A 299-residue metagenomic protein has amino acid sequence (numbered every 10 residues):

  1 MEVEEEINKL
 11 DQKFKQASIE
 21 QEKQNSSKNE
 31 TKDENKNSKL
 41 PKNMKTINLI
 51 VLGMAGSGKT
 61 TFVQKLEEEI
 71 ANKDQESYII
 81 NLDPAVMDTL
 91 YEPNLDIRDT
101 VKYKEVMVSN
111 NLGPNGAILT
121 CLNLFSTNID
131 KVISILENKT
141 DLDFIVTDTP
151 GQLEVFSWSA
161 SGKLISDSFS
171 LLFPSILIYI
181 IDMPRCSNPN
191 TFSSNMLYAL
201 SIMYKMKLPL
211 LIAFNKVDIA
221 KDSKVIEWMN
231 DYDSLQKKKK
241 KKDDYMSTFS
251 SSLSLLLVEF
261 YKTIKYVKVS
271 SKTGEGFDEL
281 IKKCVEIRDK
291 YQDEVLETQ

Functional and structural regions predicted by a protein language model:
E2-L52, S57, T61-L164, S168-I176: Nucleotide-state-sensitive switch-loop elements of NTP-binding domains
I50, Y78-N81, D96, P209-L211 (+2 more regions): Beta-strand cores of modular interaction/reader domains in eukaryotic scaffold and signaling proteins, especially PDZ
V51-L52, N81, V146-T149, I178-P184 (+2 more regions): Conserved beta-strand segments of the P-loop GTPase G domain that flank and frequently precede/overlap
Q75, L172-I176, M206-L210, Y261-K265: Short glycine-/polar-rich loops that comprise or flank the Walker A/P-loop and associated switch/sensor motifs
Y91-N94, W158-S161, N190-S193, K224-I226 (+1 more regions): Short coil/turn segments at secondary-structure boundaries
F144, P150-W158, L172-M196, V217-K221: Conserved Switch II/interswitch segment of TRAFAC-class P-loop GTPases
S194, Y198-N215: A contiguous pocket-lining binding segment that forms or flanks enzyme active sites
D218-V295: Canonical P-loop GTPase G-domain recognition
